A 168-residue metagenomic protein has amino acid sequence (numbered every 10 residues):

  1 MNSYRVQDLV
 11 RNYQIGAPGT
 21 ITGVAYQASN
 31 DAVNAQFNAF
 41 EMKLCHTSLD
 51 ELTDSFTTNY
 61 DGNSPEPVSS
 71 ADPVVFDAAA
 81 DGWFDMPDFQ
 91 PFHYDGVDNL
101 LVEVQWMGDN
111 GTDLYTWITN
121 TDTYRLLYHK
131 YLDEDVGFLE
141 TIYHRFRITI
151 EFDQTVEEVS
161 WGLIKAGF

Functional and structural regions predicted by a protein language model:
M1-E51, N99, D109, T116-D153: Beta-sheet-rich sandwich/jelly-roll-like modules and their strand-loop junctions
N38-T123: Aromatic- and Gly/Pro-enriched, solvent-exposed loop/edge beta-strand patches characteristic of beta-rich domains
I150-F168: Residue-level detector of functionally pivotal "anchor" positions at catalytic/ligand-binding pockets or at interdomain
